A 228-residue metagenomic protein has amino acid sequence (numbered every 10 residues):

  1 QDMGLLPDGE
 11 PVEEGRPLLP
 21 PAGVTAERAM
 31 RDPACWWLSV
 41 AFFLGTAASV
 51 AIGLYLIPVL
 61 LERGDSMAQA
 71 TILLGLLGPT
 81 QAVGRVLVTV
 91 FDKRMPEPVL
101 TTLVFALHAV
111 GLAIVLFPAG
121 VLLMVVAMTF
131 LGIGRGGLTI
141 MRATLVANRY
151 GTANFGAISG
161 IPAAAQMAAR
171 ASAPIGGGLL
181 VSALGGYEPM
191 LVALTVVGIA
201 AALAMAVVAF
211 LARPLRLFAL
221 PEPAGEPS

Functional and structural regions predicted by a protein language model:
E27-V88, A173: Extracytoplasmic gate region of multi-pass secondary transporters
G84-P96, V181-S182: Helix-to-loop junctions at the C-terminal end of transmembrane segments in multipass secondary transporters
V99-A113: Structural signature of the two symmetry-related core transmembrane helices
L122-F130: Paired small-residue
G137-Y150: Intracellular juxtamembrane helix-capping segments at the cytosolic ends of symmetry-related transmembrane helices
T152-L184: A late C-terminal transmembrane helix in Major Facilitator Superfamily
L179-G198: A membrane-interface helix-boundary motif in multi-pass transporters
T195-E226: Multi-pass alpha-helical transporter architecture, strongest for 12-TM Major Facilitator/SLC carriers used
